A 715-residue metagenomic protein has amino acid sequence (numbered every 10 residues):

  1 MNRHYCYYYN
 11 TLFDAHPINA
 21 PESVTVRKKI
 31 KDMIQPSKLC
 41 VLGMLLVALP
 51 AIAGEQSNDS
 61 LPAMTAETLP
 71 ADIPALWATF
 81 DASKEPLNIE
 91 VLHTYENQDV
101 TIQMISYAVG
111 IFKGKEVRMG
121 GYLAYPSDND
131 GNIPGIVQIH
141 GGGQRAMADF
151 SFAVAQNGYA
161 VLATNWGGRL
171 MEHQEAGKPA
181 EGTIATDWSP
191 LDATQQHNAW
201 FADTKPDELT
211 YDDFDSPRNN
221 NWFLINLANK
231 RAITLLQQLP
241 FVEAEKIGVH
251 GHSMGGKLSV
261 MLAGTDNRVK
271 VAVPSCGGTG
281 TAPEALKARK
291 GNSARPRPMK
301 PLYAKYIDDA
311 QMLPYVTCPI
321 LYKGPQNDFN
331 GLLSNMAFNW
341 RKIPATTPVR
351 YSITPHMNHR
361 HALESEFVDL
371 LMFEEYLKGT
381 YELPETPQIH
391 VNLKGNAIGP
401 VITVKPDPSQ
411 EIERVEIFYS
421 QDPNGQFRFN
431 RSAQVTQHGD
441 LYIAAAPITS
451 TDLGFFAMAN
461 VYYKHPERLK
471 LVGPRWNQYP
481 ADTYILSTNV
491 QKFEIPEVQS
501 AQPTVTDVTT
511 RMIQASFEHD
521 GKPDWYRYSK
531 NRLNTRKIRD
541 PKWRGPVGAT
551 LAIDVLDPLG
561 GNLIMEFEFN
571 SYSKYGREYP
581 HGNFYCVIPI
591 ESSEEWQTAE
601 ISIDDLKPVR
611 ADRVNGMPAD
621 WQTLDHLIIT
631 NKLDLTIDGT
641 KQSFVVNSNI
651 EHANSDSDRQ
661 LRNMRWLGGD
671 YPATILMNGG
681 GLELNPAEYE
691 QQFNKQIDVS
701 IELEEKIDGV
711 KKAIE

Functional and structural regions predicted by a protein language model:
A82-N129: N-terminal cap/lid segment of alpha/beta-hydrolase-fold proteins
G131-G141: Short beta-strand element of the alpha/beta-hydrolase
F152-L227, T279-K290: Cap/lid segment of the alpha/beta-hydrolase catalytic domain
R231-P296: Primarily recognizes the serine-hydrolase "nucleophile elbow" in alpha/beta-hydrolase and SGNH/GDSL folds
P283-R341: The feature captures the conserved acid-bearing segment of alpha/beta-hydrolase catalytic domains
I343-R360: Catalytic histidine neighborhood in serine/cysteine hydrolases with alpha/beta-hydrolase-type architecture
E374-Y419, R431-D440, E497-D507: Surface beta-strand/loop "capping" patches
Y526-V614, T623, N631-N647, N654-Q660 (+4 more regions): Extracellular ligand-binding interfaces
